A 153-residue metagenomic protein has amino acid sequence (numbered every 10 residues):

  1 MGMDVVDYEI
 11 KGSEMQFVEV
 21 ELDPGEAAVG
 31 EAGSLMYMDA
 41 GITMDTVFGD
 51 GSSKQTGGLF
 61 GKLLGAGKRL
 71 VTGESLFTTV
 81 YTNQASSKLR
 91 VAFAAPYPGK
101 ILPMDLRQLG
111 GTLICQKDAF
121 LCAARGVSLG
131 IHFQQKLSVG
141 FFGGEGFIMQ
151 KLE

Functional and structural regions predicted by a protein language model:
M1-E153: Composition-driven recognition of glycine/serine/threonine/acidic- and proline-rich low-complexity segments and repeats
